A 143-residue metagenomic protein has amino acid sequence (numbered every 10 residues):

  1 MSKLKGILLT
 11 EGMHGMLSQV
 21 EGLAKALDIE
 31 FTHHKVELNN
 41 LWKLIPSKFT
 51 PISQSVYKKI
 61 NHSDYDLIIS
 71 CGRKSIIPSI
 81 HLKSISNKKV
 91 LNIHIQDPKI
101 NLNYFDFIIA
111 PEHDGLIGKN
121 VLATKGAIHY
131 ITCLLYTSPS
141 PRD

Functional and structural regions predicted by a protein language model:
S2-G6: Extreme N-terminal starter segment of soluble prokaryotic enzymes
L8-T132: Active-site and donor-binding regions of nucleotide-sugar-utilizing enzymes
Y136-D143: Conserved small/polar residues in nucleotide/adenosyl-binding loops
